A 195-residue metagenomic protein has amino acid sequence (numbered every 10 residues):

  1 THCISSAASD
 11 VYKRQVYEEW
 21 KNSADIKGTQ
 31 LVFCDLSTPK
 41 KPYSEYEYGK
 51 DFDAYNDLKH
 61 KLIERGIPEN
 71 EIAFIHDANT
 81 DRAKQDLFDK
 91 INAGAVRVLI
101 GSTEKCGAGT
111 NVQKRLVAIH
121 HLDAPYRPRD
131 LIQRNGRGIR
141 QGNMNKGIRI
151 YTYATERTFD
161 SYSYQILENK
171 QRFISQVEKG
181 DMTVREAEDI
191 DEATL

Functional and structural regions predicted by a protein language model:
T1-A8, Y12: Single conserved hydrophobic/aromatic residue that forms the stacking wall/gate of nucleotide- or nucleobase-binding
A8, P68-E71, K114-A118, N143-I150: Short glycine-/polar-rich loops that comprise or flank the Walker A/P-loop and associated switch/sensor motifs
G28-L36: Conserved RecA-like ASCE P-loop NTPase motor core of nucleic-acid helicases/translocases
S37-F74: Conserved helicase motor "Helicase C" RecA-like lobe of SF1/SF2 P-loop NTPases
S37-P39, T80, K105-G107, P125-R127 (+2 more regions): Conserved nucleotide-binding/hydrolysis micro-motifs of P-loop NTPases
P68-T103: Conserved helicase ATPase core of P-loop NTP-dependent helicases/translocases
Q85, L99-H121, R127-M144: SF2 helicase motor core recognition
R129-I132, I139-L195: A conserved SF2-helicase RecA2
